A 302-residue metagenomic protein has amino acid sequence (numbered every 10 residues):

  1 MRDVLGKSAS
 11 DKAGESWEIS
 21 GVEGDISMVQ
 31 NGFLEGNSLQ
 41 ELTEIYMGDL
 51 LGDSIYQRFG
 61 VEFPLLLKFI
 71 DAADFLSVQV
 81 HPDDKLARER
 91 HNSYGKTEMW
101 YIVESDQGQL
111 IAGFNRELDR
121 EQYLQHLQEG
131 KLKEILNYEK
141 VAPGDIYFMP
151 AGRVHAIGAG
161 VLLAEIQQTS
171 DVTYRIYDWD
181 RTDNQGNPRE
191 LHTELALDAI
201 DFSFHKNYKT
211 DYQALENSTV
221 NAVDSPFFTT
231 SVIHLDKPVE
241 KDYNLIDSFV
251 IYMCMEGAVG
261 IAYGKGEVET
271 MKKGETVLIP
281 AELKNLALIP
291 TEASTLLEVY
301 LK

Functional and structural regions predicted by a protein language model:
M1-L118, D178-K206, T230: Transition-metal
E62, I70-F75, D84, S105-Q107 (+3 more regions): Ligand-binding loop in jelly-roll beta-barrel domains
L67-K68, L76, E98-Y101, Y138-E139 (+4 more regions): His/acidic/aromatic-lined binding-pocket segments of jelly-roll/cupin-type domains and related regulatory beta-sandwich
G108, E240-K241, G257-A262, T276: Short beta-strand segments in beta-sandwich/barrel cores
A112-E134, A164-N207, E292-K302: Double-stranded beta-helix
E117-E129, D247-G260: Short, basic/aromatic beta-hairpin or loop at an interaction surface
L136-F148, Y263-L283: Short acidic-glycine-tyrosine-enriched beta hairpin
Y174-I246: C-terminal amphipathic alpha-helical segment
